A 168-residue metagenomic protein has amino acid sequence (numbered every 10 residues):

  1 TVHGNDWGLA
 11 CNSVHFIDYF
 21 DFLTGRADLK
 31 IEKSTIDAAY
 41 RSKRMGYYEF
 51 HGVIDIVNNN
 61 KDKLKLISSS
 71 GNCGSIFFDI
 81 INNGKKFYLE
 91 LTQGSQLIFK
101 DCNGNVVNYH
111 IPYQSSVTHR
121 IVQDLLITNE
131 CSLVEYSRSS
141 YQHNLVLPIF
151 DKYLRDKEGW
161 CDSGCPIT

Functional and structural regions predicted by a protein language model:
V2-G74, S137-S140: Rossmann-like dinucleotide-binding domain that binds NAD(P)(H)
H15, G94-S95, H143: Histidine-centered active-site/metal-ligand motif
F16-I17, T118-Q123, V146: A general structural signal for well-ordered alpha-helical segments in protein cores
Y47-E49, D55-L66, S70-V117: C-terminal substrate-binding/catalytic lobe of Rossmann-fold NAD(P)-dependent oxidoreductases
D101-C102, H119-I127: Conserved C-terminal active-site "lid" loop/helix of NAD(P)H-dependent oxidoreductases that clamps the redox cofactor
N108-R120, E135-N144: Amphipathic alpha-helical interface segments
D124-T168: C-terminal helix-rich "cap/oligomerization" subdomain common to oxidoreductases
